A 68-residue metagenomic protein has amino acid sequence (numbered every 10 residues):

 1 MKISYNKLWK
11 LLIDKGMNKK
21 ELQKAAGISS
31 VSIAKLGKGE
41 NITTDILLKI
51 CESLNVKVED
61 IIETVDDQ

Functional and structural regions predicted by a protein language model:
M1-N18: A short, Lys/Arg-rich alpha-helix, primarily the initiator
L12, Q23, G37, C51: The alpha-helix within a helix-turn-helix
I13, G27, K38, D66: Residue-level detection of the helix-turn-helix DNA-binding "recognition helix"
E21, S32, I46, D60: Residues in the helix-turn-helix
I28-I42: Recognition helix of helix-turn-helix/homeodomain-like DNA-binding domains that insert into the DNA major groove
E40-E52: Short, basic-rich loop-to-helix N-cap that marks the start of a DNA-contacting helix
N55-Q68: Short C-terminal boundary/hinge segments that cap the last helix of small helical domains
